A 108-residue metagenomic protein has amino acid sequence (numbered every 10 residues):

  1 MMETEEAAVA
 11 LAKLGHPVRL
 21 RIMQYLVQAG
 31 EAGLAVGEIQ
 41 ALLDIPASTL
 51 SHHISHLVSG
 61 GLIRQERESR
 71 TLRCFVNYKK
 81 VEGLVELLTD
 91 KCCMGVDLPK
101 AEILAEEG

Functional and structural regions predicted by a protein language model:
M1-E6, Q24-Q28, Y78-G108: Amphipathic alpha-helical dimerization/coiled-coil segments that flank or bridge DNA-binding/regulatory modules
E5-P46, E68-K80: N-terminal helix-turn-helix DNA-binding core of bacterial DNA-binding proteins
A8-L11, I54, V85: A generic alpha-helix structural signal
A41, V58-S59: Alpha-helical residues within the helix-turn-helix
P46, S51-H53: Short coil turns linking two alpha-helices in DNA-binding domains
S59-G60, R70: Mid-chain, well-packed structural core segment of small domains
E66-E68, L98: Conserved catalytic-core motifs of GNAT/GCN5-like acyltransferases
